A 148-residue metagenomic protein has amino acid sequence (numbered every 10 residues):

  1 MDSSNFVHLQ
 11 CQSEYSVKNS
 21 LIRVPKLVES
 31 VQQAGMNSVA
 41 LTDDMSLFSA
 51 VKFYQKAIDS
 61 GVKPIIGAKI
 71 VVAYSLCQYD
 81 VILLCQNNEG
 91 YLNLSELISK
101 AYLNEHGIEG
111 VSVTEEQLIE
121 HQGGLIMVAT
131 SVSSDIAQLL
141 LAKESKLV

Functional and structural regions predicted by a protein language model:
M1-V148: Phosphodiester-processing cores and adjacent nucleic acid-binding clamps
